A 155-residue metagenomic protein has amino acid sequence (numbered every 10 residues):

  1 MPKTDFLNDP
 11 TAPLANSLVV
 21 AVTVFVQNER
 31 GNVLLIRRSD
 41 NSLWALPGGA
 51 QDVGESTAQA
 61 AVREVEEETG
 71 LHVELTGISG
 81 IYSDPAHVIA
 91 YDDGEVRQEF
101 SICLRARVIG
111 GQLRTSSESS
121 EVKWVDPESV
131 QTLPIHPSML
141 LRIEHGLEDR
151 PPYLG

Functional and structural regions predicted by a protein language model:
M1-T23, G94: Acidic, metal-coordinating catalytic segment for phosphate/diphosphate chemistry, firing primarily on the Nudix
V19, N41, L46, V73 (+1 more regions): Short connector loops at helix/strand junctions that flank enzyme active sites, especially segments positioning acidic
V20-V22, G31, Q98-I102, S120: Change "...and in nucleic-acid phosphodiester-cleaving endonucleases..." to "...and in nucleic-acid processing enzymes
V24, I78, L104-A106: A structural signal for short, well-ordered beta-strand segments
N28, N32-E68: Conserved Nudix-box catalytic region and its N-terminal flanking loop in Nudix hydrolases and closely related
S42-W44, Q112-G155: Nudix hydrolase/Nudix homology domain
H72-Y82: A short coil-to-beta-strand element that immediately follows conserved catalytic motifs
D84-Q112: Active-site-adjacent beta-strand/loop module that shapes the phosphate/pyrophosphate-binding cleft
